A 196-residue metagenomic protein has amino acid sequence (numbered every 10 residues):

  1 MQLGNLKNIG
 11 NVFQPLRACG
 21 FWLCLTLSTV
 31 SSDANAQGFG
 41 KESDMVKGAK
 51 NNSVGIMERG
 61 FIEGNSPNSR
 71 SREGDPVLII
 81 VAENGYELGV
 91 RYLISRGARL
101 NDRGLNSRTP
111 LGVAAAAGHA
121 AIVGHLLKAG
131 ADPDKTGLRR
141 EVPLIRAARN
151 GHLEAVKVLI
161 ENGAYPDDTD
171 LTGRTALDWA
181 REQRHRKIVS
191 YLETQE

Functional and structural regions predicted by a protein language model:
I56, L88-G89, A121-I122, E154-A155 (+1 more regions): Conserved ankyrin/ankyrin-like repeat signature
